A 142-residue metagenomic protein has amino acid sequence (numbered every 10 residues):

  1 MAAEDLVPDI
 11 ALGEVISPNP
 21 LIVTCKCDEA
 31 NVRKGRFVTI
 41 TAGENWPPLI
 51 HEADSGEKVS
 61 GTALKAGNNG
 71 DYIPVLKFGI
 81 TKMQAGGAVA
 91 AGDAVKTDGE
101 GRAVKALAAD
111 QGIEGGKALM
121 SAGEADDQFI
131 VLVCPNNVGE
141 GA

Functional and structural regions predicted by a protein language model:
M1-A142: Surface-exposed, low-hydrophobicity beta-strand/loop segments enriched in small/polar/acidic residues
